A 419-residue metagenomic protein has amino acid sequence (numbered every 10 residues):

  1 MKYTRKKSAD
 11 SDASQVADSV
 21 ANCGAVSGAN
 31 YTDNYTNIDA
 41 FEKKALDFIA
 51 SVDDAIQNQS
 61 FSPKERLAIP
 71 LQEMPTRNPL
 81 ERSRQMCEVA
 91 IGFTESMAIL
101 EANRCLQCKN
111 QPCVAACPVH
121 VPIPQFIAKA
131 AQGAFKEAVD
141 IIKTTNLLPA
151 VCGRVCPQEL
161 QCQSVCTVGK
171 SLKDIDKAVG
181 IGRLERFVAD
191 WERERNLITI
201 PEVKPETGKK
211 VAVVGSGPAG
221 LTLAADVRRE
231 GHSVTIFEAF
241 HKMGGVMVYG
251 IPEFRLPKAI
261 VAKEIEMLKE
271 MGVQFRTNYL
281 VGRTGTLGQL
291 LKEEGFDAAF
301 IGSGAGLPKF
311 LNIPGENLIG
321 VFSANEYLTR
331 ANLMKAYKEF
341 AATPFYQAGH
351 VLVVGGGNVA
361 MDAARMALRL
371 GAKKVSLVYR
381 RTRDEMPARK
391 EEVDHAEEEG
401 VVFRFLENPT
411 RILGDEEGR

Functional and structural regions predicted by a protein language model:
K2-D12, D18, N22-C23, N30-K210 (+5 more regions): Ferredoxin-type iron-sulfur electron-transfer modules and their immediate structural context
T207-S216, Y346-V354: Beta1/beta-strand and adjacent pyrophosphate-binding region of the FAD-binding site in flavoprotein oxidoreductases
V211-T235, A360-L368: N-terminal Rossmann-like FAD-binding beta1-loop-alpha1 element of flavoenzymes
S216, A239, G356, Y379-T382 (+1 more regions): Cofactor-binding loop segments of dinucleotide-utilizing enzymes, especially the Rossmann-like FAD- and NAD(P)+-binding
H232-V248, L377-R383: Glycine-rich FAD pyrophosphate-binding loop
A259-F310, S323-E326, N332-A341, R369-R419: A Rossmann-like FAD-binding core segment of flavoenzymes
D297, I319, G349: Conserved acidic residues
Y346-Y379: Long hydrophobic segments that form regular secondary structure
